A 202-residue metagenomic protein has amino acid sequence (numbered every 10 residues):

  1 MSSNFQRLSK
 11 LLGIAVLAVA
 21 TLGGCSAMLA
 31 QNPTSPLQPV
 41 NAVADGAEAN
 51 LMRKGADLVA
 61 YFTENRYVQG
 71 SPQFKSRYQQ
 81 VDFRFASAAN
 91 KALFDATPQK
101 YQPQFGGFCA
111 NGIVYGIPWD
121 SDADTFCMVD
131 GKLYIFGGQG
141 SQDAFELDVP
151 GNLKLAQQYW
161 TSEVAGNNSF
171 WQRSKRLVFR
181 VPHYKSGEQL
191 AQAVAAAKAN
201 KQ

Functional and structural regions predicted by a protein language model:
S2-G13: Bacterial N-terminal signal peptides that target proteins for export
L8, L22-C25: N-terminal twin-arginine translocation
G13-G23: Bacterial N-terminal signal peptides
S26-Q79, Q99-Q202: Intrinsically disordered, low-complexity terminal tails and linkers in eukaryotic proteins, enriched in charged/polar
Y78-S87: Short, well-structured hydrophobic secondary-structure segments
F85-A86, D95, I135-G137: Beta-strand residues in well-ordered beta-sheet regions across diverse protein folds
